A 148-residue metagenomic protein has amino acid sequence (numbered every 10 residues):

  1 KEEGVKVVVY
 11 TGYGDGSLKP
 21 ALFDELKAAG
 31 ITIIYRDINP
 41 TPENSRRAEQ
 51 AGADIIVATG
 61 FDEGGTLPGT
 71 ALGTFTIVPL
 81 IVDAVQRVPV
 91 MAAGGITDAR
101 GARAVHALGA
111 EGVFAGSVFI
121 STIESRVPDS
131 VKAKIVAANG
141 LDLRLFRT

Functional and structural regions predicted by a protein language model:
K1-R87: Active-site entrance/lid segments in N-terminal catalytic domains of soluble metabolic enzymes
D15, I96-T97: Gly/Ser/Thr-rich loops at beta-strand to alpha-helix junctions that form or flank small-molecule/cofactor-binding
R46, L67-M91, T97-T148: Conserved active-site-proximal phosphate/metal-binding subdomains
D62, G95-I96: Acidic, glycine-rich active-site loops and adjacent beta-strand->loop/helix elements that engage anionic groups
